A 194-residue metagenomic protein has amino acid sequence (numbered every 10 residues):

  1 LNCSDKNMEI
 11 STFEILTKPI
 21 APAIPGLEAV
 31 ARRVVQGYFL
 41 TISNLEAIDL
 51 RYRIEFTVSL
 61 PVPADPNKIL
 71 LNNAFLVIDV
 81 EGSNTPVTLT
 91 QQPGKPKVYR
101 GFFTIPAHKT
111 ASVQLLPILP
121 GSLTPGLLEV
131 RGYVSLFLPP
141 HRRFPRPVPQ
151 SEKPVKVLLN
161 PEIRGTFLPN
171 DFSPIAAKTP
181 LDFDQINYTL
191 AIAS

Functional and structural regions predicted by a protein language model:
N2-V34, T41-L45: Short N-terminal edge-element motif at the start of the domain
L16-A21, V34, E55-V62, F137-R143: Short regulatory "switch" loops immediately downstream of catalytic or recognition motifs within protein catalytic
A23-G26, F39, P96-G101: Short structured motifs
I24-A29, L60-K68, S122, R143-E152: Intrinsically disordered, low-complexity coil segments
A31-F39, L127-G132: Short, solvent-exposed loop/turn segments enriched in Ser/Thr/Gly
T41-V58, P63: Asparagine-centered strand-capping/turn motif at beta-strand->loop junctions
L60-G126: Intrinsically disordered, low-complexity Pro/Gly/Ser/Thr-rich segments with frequent PxxP/GP/PP motifs and embedded
K109-A193: Terminal connector regions
